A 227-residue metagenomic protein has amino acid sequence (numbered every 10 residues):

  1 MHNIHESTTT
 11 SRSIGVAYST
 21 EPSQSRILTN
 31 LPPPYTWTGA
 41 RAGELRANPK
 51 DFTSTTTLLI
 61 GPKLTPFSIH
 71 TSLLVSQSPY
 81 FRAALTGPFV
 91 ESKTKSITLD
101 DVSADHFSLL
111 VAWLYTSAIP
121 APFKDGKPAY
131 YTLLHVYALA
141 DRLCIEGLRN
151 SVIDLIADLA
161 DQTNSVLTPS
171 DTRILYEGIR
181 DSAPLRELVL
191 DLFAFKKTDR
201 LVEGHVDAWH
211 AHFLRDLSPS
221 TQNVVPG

Functional and structural regions predicted by a protein language model:
H2-L73, D105, A112-P128: N-terminal BTB/POZ boundary and linker segment
G15, G178, N223-V224: Detector for intrinsically disordered, low-structure N-terminal pre-sequences
N48, T168-S170, N223: Long, compositionally biased intrinsically disordered regulatory segments in eukaryotic proteins
T55-S96, A104, S108-V111, C144-I153: Alpha-helical oligomerization interface recognition
L109-V202: Post-BTB helical module
H205-G227: Eukaryote-biased recognition of C-terminal alpha-helical segments
